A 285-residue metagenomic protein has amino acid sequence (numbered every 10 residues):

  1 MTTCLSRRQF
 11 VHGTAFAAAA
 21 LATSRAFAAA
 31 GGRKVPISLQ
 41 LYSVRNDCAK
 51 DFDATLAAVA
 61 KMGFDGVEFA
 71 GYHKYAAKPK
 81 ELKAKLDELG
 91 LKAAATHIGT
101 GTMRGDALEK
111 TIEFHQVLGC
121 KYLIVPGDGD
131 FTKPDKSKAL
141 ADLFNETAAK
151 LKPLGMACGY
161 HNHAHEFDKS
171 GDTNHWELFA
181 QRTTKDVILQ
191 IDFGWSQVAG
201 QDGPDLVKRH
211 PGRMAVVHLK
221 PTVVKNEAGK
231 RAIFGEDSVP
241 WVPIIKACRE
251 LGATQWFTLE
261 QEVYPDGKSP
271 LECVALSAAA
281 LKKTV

Functional and structural regions predicted by a protein language model:
M1-A18: N-terminal secretory signal peptides and thylakoid transit peptides that target proteins across membranes
T23, D65-G66, K92-T96, T100-I188 (+2 more regions): Active-site acidic/histidine proton-transfer and metal-coordination neighborhood in alpha/beta enzyme cores
S24-K50, A58: C-terminal segment of N-terminal export signals and the immediately downstream linker at the start of the mature
G32, L56-K61, A76-A93, A107-G119 (+4 more regions): Acidic (Asp/Glu)-rich catalytic clusters
L39, V59, V67, L86 (+6 more regions): Conserved, mostly hydrophobic/aromatic
Y42-V44, A70-Y72, I98-G101, D128-D130 (+4 more regions): Active-site beta-loop-alpha junctions enriched in small/polar residues
C48, T55-A57, F167-E177, W195-T254 (+1 more regions): Gly/Pro-rich active-site loop or hairpin
L271-V285: C-terminal helical cap(s) of enzyme catalytic domains, especially alpha/beta-barrels
